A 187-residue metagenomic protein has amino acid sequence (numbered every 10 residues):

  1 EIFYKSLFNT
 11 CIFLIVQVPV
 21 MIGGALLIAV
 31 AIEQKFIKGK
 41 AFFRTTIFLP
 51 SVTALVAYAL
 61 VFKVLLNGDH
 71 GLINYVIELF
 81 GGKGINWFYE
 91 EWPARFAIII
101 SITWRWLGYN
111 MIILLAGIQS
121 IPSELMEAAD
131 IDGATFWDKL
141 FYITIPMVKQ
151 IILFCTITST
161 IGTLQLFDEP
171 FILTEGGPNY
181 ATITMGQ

Functional and structural regions predicted by a protein language model:
E1-Q187: A structural signal for multi-pass alpha-helical bundles of membrane permease subunits that mediate small-molecule
